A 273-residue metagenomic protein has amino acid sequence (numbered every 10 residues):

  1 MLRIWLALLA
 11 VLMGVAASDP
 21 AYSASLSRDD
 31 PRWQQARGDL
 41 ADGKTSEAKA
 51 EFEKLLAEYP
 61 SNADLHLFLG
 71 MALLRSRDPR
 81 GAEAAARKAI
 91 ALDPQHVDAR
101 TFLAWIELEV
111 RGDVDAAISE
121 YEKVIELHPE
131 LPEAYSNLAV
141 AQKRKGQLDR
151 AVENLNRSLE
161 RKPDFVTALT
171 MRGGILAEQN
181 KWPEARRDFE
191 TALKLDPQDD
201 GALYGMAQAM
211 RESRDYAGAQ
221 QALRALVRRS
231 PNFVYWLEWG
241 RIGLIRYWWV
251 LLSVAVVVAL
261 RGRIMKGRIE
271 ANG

Functional and structural regions predicted by a protein language model:
R28-D29, A63-D64, V97-D98, P132-E133 (+4 more regions): Helix-start (N-cap) detector for alpha-helical repeat units in TPR-like alpha-solenoids, especially tetratricopeptide
R28-D64, F68-M71, R75, W105-L108: Alpha-helical segment of the N-proximal tetratricopeptide repeat
A41-A50, R75-K88, E109-K123, K145-R157 (+2 more regions): Structural signature of tandem alpha-helical TPR/SEL1-like repeats, specifically the intra-repeat loop/turn
K54-A57, K88-L92, E122-E126, N156-E160 (+2 more regions): Conserved structural position within tetratricopeptide repeats
T170-R229: Extracytoplasmic/lumenal ectodomains and periplasmic regions of secretory and membrane proteins
F233-L252: Juxtamembrane/start-of-transmembrane alpha-helix segments at the extracytoplasmic/lumenal side of membrane anchors
